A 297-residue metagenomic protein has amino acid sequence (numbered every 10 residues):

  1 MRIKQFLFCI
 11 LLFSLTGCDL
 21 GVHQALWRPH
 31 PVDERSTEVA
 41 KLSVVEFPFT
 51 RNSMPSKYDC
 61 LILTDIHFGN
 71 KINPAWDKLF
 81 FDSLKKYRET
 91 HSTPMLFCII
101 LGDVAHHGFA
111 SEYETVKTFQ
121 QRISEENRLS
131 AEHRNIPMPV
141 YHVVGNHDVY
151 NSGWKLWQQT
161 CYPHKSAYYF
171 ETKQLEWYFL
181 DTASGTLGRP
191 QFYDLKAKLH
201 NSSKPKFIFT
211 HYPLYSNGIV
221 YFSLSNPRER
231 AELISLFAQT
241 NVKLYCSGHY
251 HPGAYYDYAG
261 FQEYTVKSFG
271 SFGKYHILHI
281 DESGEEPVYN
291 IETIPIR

Functional and structural regions predicted by a protein language model:
R2-C9: Sec-dependent signal peptide recognition, specifically the positively charged N-region followed immediately by
S14-G17: C-terminal motif of bacterial Sec signal peptides marking the signal peptidase cleavage site
D19-Y113: N-terminal active-site segment of His-dependent metallophosphoesterases
H30-R51, F109-N201, S223, E229-A238 (+2 more regions): Extended active-site neighborhood of metal-dependent phosphoesterases/phosphodiesterases
I62-T64, L96-D103, M138-N146, L180 (+3 more regions): Active-site neighborhood of phospho(di)ester-bond hydrolases with catalytic His/Asp-centered motifs
N70-K71, N151-S152, S216-I219: A short acidic, helix-capping loop that chelates divalent metal ions and anchors anionic groups
Y87-P94, K198-K204, Q239: Glycine-rich phosphate-binding loop signature in dinucleotide/nucleotide-binding domains
S203-L244: Active-site-proximal segments of metal-dependent phosphoesterases and phosphodiesterases across multiple
